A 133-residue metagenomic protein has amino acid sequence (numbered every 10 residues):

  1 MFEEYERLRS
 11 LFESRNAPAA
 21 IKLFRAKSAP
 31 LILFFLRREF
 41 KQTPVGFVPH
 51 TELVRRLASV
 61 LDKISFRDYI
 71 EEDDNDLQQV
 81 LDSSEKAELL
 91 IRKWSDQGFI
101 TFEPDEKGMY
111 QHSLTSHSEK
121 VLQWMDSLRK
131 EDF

Functional and structural regions predicted by a protein language model:
M1-L31: Intrinsically disordered, low-complexity serine/threonine- and proline-rich regulatory segments
L11-R15, F35-E39, R129-F133: Short, charged, low-complexity loops and linkers
N16-A17, F40-K41, K93: Preference for short coil/turn "hinge" residues that link or interrupt alpha-helices
A20-F24, V45, K86, S113: Non-transmembrane, amphipathic alpha-helical segments
R25, G46-H50, V80-S84: Alpha-helix N-cap/helix-initiation sites
A26-F47: Positively charged, polyanion-binding regions of nucleic-acid-associated proteins
R55-S59, K63-F133: Extended assembly-interface/linker segments at domain junctions
